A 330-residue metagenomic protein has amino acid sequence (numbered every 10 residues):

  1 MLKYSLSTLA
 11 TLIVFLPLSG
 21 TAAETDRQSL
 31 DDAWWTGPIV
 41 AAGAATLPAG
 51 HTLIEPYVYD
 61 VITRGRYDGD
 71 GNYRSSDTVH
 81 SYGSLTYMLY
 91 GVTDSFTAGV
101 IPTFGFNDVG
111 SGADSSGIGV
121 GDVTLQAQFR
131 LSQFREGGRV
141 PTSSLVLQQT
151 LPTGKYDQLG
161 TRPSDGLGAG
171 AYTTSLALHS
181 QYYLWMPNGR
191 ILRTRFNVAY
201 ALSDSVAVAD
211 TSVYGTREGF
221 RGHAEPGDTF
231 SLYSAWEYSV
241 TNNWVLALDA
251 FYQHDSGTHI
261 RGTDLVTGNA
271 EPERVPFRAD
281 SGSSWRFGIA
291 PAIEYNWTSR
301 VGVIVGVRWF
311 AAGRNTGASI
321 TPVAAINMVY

Functional and structural regions predicted by a protein language model:
G20-G65, R135-T142: Outer-membrane beta-barrel biogenesis signature
T25-D31, Y59-S84, A113, S164-D165: Surface-exposed strand-loop-strand hairpins of Gram-negative outer-membrane beta-barrel proteins
A42-H51, S95, Q133-T142, W185-L192 (+3 more regions): Short loop/turn motifs that connect adjacent beta-strands in outer-membrane beta-barrel proteins
G43, I54, T86-V92, L125-L131 (+8 more regions): Residues on the lipid-exposed face of transmembrane beta-strands in outer-membrane beta-barrel proteins
A49-Y59, D165-R274: Detector for outer-membrane/organellar transmembrane beta-barrel domains, recognizing the amphipathic beta-strand
P56-D60, V100-F104, L145-L151, T194-L202 (+3 more regions): Transmembrane beta-barrel strands of outer-membrane/channel proteins
G65-R74, E218-Y330: Outer membrane beta-barrel transmembrane domains
H80-S84, S116-L125, P141, G168-T174 (+3 more regions): Residues that define the transmembrane beta-barrel architecture of outer-membrane proteins
